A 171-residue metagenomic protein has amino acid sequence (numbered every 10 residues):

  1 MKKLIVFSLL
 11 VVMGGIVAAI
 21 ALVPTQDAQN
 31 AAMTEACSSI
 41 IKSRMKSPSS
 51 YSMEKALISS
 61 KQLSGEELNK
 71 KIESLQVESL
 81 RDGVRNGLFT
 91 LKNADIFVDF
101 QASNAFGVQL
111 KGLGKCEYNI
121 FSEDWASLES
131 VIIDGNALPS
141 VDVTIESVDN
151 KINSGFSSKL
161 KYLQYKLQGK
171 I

Functional and structural regions predicted by a protein language model:
M1-V12, I20: N-terminal Sec-pathway targeting helices
L4, A18-I171: Cystatin/cathelin-like cysteine-protease inhibitor module
